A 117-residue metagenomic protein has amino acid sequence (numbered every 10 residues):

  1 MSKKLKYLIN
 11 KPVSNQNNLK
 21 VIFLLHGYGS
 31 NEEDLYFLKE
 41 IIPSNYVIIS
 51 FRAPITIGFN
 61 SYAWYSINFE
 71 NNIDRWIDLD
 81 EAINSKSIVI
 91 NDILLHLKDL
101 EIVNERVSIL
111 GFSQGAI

Functional and structural regions predicted by a protein language model:
M1-S2: Basic/polar N-terminal segments that are highly enriched at the extreme N-terminus, encompassing both cleavable
L5-V13, L19-I102: Serine-hydrolase catalytic machinery in alpha/beta-hydrolase-like enzymes
R106-S108: Residue in the alpha/beta-hydrolase core beta-strand immediately N-terminal to the catalytic nucleophile
G111-G115: Gly/Ala-rich beta-loop-alpha elbow adjacent to hydrolase catalytic centers
